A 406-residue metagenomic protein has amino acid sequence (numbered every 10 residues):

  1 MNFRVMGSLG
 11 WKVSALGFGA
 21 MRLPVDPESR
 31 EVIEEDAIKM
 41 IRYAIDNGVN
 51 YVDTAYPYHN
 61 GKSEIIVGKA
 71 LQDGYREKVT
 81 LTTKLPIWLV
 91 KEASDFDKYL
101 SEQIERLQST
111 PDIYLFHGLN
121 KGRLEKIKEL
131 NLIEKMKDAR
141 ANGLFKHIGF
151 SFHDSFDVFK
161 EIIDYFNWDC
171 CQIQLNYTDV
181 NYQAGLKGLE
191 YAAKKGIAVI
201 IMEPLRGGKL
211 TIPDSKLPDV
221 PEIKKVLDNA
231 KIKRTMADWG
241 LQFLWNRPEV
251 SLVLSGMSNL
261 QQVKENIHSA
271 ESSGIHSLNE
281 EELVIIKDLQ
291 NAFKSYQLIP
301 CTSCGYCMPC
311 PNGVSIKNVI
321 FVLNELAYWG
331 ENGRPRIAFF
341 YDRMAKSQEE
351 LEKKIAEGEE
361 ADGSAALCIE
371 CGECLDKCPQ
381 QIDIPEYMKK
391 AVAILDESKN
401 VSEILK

Functional and structural regions predicted by a protein language model:
M1-V79, A141: N-terminal binding-site loop/beta-alpha segment at the start of enzyme catalytic domains that lines or forms
K12, I45-Y51, Y75, L107-T110 (+5 more regions): Short loop/turn motifs at secondary-structure junctions
M21-L23, P57, L119, H153 (+2 more regions): Flexible loop residues that form catalytic and substrate-binding hotspots at small-molecule/glycan-binding clefts
E28, W88-L205, P218-K224, K231-I232 (+1 more regions): Glycine/proline-rich, positively charged, aromatic-decorated active-site loop/lid region on the catalytic face
I45, N50, K69, Y165 (+1 more regions): Structured C-terminal cap/extension of enzyme domains
Y51-P57, K146-F150, Q172-I173, L252-L254 (+1 more regions): Short catalytic-loop micro-motif centered on adjacent basic/acidic residues
D53-T54, T83, I201: Hydrophobic residues in well-ordered beta-strands that form the structural core
I66-T80, I133, N167-Q174, H268-S273: Short, electropositive alpha-helical surface patch
